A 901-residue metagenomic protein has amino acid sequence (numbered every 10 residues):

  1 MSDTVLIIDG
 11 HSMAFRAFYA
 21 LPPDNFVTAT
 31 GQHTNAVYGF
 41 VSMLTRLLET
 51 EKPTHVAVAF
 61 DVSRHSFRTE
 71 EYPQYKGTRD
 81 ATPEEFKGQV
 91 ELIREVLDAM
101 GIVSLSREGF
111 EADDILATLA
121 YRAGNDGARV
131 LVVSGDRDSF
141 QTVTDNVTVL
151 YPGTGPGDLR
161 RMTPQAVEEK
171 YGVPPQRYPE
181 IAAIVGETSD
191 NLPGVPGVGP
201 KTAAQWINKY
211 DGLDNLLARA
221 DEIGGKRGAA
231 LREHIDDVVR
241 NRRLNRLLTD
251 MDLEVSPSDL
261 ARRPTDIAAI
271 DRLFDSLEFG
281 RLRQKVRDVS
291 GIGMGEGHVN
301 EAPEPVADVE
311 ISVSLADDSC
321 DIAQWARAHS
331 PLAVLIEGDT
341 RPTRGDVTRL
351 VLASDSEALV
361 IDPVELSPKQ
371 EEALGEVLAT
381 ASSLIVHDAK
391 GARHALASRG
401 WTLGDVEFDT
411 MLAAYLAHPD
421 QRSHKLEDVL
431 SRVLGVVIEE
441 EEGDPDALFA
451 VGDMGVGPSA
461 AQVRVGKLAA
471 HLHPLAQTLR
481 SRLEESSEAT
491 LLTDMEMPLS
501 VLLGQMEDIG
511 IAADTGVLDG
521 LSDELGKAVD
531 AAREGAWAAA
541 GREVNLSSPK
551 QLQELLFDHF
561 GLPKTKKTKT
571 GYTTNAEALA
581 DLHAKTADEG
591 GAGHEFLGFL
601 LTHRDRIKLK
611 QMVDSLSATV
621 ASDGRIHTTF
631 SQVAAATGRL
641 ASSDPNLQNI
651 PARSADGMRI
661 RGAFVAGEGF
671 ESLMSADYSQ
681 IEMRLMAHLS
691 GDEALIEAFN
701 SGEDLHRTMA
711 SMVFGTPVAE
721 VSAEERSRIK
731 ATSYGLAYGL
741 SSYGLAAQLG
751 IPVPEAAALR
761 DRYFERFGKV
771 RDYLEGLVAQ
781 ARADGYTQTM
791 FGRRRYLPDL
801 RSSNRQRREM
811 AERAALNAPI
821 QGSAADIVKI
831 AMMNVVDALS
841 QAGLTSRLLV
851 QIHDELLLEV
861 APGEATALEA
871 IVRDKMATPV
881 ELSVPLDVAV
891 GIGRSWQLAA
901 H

Functional and structural regions predicted by a protein language model:
S2, P23-V27, G77-L253: Extended two-metal-dependent nuclease catalytic cores across DNA- and RNA-processing enzymes
D3-L6, R16-H55, P73-E85, I93-L97 (+3 more regions): Conserved RNase H-like, two-metal-ion catalytic cores of nucleic-acid enzymes
I7-I8, V132-S134, A333-L335, V386 (+3 more regions): Short hydrophobic beta-strand that contains or immediately precedes a catalytic carboxylate
S106, G157-A182, S189, E301-I311 (+3 more regions): Active-site-proximal helix-loop-helix substrate-binding element of RNase H-like nuclease domains
H234-E365, L384, Q421, L448-A652 (+8 more regions): Conserved "right-hand" nucleotidyltransferase catalytic core of DNA-directed polymerases
V351-S356, E427-E440, D444-F449, R464-G466 (+2 more regions): Function-dense linear segments that define catalytic or interfacial modules in macromolecule-processing proteins
P368-Q370, S548, G863-A870: Short, conserved charged micro-motifs
M454, V501, Q505-D508, A618 (+8 more regions): Conserved catalytic core of nucleic-acid polymerases
